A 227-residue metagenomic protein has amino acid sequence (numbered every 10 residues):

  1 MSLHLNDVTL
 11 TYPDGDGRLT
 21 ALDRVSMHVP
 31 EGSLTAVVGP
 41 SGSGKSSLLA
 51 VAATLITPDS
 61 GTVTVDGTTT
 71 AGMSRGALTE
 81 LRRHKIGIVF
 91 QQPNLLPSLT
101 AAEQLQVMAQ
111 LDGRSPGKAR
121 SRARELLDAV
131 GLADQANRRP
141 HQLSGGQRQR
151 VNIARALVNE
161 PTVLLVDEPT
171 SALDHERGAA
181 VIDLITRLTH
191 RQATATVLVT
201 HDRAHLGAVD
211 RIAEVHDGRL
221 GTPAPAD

Functional and structural regions predicted by a protein language model:
D16-L19, T70-G87, P116: ABC ATPase NBD coupling module
A53: Helix-to-loop junction immediately C-terminal to a conserved catalytic motif
G61-T69: Conserved ABC transporter NBD signature motif
L99-V107: Short coil-to-helix segment of the ABC ATPase nucleotide-binding domain corresponding to the Q-loop/switch region
R139-L143, Q147-Q149: Conserved ABC ATPase signature
E160: Conserved catalytic motifs of ABC-family nucleotide-binding domains
L164-D167: Catalytic Walker B motif of ABC-type/P-loop ATPase nucleotide-binding domains
